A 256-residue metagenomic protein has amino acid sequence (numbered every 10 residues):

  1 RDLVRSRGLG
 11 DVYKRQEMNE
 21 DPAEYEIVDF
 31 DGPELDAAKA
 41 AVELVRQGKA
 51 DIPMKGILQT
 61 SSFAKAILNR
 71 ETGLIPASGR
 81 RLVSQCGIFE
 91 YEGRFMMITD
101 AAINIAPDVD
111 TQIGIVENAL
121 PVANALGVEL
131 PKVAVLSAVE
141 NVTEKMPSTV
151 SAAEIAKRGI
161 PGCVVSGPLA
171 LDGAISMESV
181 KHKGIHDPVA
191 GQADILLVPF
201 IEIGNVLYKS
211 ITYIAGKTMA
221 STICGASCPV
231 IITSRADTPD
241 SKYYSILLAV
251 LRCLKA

Functional and structural regions predicted by a protein language model:
D2-Y13: Single conserved hydrophobic/aromatic residue that forms the stacking wall/gate of nucleotide- or nucleobase-binding
V28-F95: N-terminal glycine-rich phosphate/adenylate-binding segment common to multiple enzyme folds
L35, K39, E43, A138-D194: Active-site rim loops that border cofactor/substrate pockets in soluble metabolic enzymes
N69-A102, V164-S166, K217-I232: Short, acidic/small-residue loops that bind anionic groups at enzyme active sites
F89-L126, D237-A256: Short, glycine-/small-residue-rich phosphate/pyrophosphate-handling segment
R94, C163-A256: Glycine-rich phosphate/nucleotide-binding loop
F95-M96, A123-A134, I160-G167: Short, structured loop/turn "capping" segments at alpha-beta junctions
N104-P107, V122-I155: Conserved anion/nucleotide-ligand pocket segment
